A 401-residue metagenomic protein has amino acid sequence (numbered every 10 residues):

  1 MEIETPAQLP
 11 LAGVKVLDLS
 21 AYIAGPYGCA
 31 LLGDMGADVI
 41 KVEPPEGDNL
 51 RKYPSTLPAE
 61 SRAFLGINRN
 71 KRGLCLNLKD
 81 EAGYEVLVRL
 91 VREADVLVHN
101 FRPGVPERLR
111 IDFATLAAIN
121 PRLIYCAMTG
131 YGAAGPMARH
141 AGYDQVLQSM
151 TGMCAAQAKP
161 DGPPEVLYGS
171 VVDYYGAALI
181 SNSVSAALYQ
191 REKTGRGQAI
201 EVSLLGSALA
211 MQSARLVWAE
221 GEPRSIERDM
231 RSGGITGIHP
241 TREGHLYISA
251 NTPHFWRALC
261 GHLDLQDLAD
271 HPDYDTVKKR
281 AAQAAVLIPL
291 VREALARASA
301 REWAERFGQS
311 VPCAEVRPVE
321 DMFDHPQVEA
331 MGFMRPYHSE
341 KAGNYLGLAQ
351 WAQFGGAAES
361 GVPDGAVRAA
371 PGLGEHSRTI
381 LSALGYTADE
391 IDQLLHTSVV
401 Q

Functional and structural regions predicted by a protein language model:
M1-K15, P240-T241, D321-Q401: Terminal low-complexity tails and localization/encapsulation signals of metabolic enzymes
M1-K193, E220-P223, G372, R378-Q401: N-terminal helix-loop segment corresponding to the beta1-alpha1 unit of nucleotide/adenylate-binding folds
V39, Q309-M322, T387-D392: Short, well-structured beta-strand/strand-turn elements
E46, G130-G132, L204-L209, E243-H245 (+2 more regions): Glycine-rich beta-alpha junction loops
A133, D161-S170, E192-G206, I226-R231 (+1 more regions): Conserved Rossmann-fold dehydrogenase catalytic segment
P163-V172, P240-G244, S360-P363: Flexible glycine/proline-enriched surface loops and loop-helix/loop-strand junctions
A187-I226, V319: Substrate-binding/catalytic subdomain of NAD(P)-dependent oxidoreductase enzymes
G234-C313: Aromatic-enriched alpha-helical interface/lid elements that frame and gate functional surfaces
